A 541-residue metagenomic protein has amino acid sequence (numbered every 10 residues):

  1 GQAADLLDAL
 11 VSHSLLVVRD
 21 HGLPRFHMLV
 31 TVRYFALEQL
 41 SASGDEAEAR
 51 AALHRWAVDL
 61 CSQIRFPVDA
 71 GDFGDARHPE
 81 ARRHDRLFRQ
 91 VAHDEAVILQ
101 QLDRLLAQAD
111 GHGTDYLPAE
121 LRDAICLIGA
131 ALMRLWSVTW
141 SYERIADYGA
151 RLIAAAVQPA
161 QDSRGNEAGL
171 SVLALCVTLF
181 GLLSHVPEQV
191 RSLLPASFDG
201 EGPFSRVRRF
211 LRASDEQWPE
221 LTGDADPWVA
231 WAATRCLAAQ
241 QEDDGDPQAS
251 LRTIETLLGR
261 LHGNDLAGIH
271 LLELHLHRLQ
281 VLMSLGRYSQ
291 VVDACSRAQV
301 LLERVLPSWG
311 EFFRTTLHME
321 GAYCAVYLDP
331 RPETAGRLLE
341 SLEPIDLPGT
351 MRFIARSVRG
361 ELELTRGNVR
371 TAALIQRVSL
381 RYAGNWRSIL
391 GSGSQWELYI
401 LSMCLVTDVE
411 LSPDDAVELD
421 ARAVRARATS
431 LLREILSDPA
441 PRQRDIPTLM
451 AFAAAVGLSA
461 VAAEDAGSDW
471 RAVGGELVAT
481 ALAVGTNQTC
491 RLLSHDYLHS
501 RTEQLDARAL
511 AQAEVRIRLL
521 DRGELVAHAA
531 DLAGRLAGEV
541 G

Functional and structural regions predicted by a protein language model:
L7, V11-V58, S62, D506: Short capping/hinge segments at domain boundaries that bridge a core fold to an adjacent linker or tail
H21, Q90, L121, Q161-G169 (+8 more regions): Short coil/turn linker motifs that delimit alpha-helical repeat modules in TPR/alpha-solenoid proteins
G22, R33-F35, Q39, E46 (+6 more regions): Short, well-ordered secondary-structure microsegments that present a prominent hydrophobic/aromatic side chain
A47, V91, I98, Y142 (+7 more regions): TPR-repeat structural position
L87, I125-T139, G169-R209, P227-P247 (+7 more regions): Tandem amphipathic alpha-helical repeat scaffolds
D103, I153-A160, F198, G202-F204 (+7 more regions): Amphipathic alpha-helical segments of tetratricopeptide repeats
I145, S250, V291, T334-A335 (+2 more regions): Single-residue signature of alpha-solenoid repeat helices
A196-D199, S468-G541: C-terminal non-catalytic interaction modules
